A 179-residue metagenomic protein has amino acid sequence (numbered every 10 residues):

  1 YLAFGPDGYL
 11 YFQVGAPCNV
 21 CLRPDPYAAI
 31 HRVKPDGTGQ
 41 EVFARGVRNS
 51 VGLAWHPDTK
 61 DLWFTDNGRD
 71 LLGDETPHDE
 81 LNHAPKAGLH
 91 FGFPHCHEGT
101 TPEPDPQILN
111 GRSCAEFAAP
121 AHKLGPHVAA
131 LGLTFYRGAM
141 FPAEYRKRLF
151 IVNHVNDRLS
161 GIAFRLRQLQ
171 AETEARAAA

Functional and structural regions predicted by a protein language model:
Y1-G5, Q13-G15, G39, A44: Asp-box/WD-like beta-propeller blade repeats and closely related beta-sheet repeat scaffolds
P6-D7, P57: Residue-level signal for tight coil/turn positions that link beta-strands
A16-V20, D25, R32-T38, R48-N49 (+1 more regions): Beta-propeller domain segments
